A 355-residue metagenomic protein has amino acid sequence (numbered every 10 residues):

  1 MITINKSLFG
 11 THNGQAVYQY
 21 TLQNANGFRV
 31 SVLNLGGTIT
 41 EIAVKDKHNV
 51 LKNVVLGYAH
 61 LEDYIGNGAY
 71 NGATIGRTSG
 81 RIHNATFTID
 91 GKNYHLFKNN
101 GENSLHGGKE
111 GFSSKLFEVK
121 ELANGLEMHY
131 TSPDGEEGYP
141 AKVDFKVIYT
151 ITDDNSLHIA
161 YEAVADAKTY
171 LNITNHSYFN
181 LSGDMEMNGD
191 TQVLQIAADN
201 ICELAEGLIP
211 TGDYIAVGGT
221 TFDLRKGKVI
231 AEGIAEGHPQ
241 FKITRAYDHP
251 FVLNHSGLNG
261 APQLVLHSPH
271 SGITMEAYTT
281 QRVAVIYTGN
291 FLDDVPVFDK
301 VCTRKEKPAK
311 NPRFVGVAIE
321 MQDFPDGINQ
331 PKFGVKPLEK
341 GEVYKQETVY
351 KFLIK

Functional and structural regions predicted by a protein language model:
M1-K355: An exposed, glycine/acidic-rich loop-and-rim segment of catalytic or binding clefts
